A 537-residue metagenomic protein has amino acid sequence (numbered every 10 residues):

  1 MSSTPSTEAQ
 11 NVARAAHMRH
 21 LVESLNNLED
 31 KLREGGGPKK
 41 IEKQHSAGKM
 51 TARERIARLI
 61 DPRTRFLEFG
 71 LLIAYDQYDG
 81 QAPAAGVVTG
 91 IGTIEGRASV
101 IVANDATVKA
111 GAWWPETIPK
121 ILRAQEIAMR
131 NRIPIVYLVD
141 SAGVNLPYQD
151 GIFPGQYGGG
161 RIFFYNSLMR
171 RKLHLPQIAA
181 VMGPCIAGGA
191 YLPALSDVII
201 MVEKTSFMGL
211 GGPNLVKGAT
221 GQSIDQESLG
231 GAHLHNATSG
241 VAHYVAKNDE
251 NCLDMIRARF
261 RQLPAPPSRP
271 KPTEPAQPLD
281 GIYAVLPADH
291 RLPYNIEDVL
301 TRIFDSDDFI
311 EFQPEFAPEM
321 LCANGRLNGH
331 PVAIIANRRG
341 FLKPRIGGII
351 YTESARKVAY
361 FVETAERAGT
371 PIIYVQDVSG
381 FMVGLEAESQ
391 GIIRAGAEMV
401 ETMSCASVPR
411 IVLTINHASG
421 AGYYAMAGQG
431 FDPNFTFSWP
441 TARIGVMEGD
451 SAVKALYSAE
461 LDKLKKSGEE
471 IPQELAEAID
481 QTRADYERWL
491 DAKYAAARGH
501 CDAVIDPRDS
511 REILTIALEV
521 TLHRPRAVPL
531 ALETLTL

Functional and structural regions predicted by a protein language model:
M1-L537: Ligand-binding clefts of soluble mixed alpha/beta catalytic domains
